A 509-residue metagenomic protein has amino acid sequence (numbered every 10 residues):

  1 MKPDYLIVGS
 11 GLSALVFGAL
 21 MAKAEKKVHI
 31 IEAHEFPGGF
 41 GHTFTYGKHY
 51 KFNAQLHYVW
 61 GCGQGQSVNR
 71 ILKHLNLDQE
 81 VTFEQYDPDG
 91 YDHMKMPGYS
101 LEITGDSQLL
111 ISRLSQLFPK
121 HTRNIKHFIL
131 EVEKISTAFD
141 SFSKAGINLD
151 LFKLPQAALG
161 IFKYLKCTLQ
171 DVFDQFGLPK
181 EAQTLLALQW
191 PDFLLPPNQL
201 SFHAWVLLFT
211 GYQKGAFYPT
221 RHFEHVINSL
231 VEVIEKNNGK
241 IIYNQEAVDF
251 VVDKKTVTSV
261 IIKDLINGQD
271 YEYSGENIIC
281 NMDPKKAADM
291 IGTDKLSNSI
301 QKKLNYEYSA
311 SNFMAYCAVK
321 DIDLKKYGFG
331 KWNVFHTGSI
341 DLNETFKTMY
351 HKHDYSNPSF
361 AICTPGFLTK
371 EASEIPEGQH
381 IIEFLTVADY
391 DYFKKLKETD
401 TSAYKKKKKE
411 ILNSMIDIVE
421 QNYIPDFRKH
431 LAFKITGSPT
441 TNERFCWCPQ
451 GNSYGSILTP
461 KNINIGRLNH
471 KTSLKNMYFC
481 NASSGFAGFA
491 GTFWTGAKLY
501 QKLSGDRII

Functional and structural regions predicted by a protein language model:
K2-K134: N-terminal glycine-rich phosphate/pyrophosphate-binding loop and immediately adjacent elements
L56, C480-S504: A conserved FAD-binding loop/helix module that cradles the flavin
G63, A158-T168, G211-E232, N244 (+1 more regions): Short beta-strand to alpha-helix junction loop
P97-L200: Rossmann-like flavin
Q183-F193, N357-C363, Q421-F486: A glycine-rich dinucleotide-binding beta-alpha-beta segment and adjacent secondary-structure elements that constitute
V206-Q269: Helical element adjacent to the flavin cofactor pocket in flavoenzyme catalytic cores
V248-P376: Mid-domain catalytic core of redox enzymes that form a hydrophobic substrate pocket/lid adjacent to a catalytic redox
I322-G437: C-terminal segments that line or cap access tunnels to active or ligand-binding sites in enzymes and enzyme-associated
